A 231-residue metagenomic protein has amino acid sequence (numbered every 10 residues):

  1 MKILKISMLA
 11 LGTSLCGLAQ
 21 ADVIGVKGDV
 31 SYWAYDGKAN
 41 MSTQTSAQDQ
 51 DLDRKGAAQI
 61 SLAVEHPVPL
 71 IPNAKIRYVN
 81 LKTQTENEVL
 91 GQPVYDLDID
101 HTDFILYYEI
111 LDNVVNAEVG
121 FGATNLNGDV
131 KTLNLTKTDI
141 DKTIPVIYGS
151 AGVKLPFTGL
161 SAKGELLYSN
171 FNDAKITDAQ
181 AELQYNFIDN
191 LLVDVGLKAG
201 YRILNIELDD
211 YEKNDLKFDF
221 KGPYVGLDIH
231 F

Functional and structural regions predicted by a protein language model:
M1-G25: Cleavable N-terminal export/targeting peptides
Q20-Q84: Short glycine/proline- and aromatic-enriched beta-strand/turn motifs that initiate or cap beta-hairpins
D22-I24, R54-A58, D98-T102, V115 (+3 more regions): Residues that define the transmembrane beta-barrel architecture of outer-membrane proteins
I24-G28, I60, P72-I76, F104 (+6 more regions): Transmembrane beta-strands of outer-membrane beta-barrel proteins
G25, Y32-A34, D219-F231: Outer-membrane beta-barrel "beta-signal"
Y32-K38, H66, Y78-K82, I110 (+5 more regions): Transmembrane beta-strands of outer-membrane beta-barrel pores
Q44-Q50, E88-V94, K131-T138, L166-F171 (+1 more regions): Extracellular loop and loop/strand-boundary signature of outer-membrane beta-barrel proteins
V68-L160, Y185, D189: Gram-negative (and chloroplast) outer-membrane scaffold detector with strong preference for beta-barrel transmembrane
